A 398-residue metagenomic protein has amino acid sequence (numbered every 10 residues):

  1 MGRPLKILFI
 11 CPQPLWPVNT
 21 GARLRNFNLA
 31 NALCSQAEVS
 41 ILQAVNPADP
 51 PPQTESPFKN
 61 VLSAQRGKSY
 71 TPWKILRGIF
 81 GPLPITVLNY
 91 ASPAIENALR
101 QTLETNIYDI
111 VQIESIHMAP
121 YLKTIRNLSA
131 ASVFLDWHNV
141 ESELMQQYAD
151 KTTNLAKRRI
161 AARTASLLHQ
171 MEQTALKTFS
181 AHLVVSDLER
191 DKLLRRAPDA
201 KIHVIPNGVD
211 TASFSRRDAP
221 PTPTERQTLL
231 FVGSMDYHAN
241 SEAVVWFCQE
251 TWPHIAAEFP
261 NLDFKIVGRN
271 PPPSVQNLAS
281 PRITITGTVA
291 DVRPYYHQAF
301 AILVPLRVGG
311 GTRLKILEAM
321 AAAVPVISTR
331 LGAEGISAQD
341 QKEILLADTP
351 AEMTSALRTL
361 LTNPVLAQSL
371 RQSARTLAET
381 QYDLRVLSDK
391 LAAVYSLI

Functional and structural regions predicted by a protein language model:
S69-N89, A131-Q173, S234: Acceptor-binding helix/loop patch of EC 2.4 sugar-transfer enzymes, predominantly nucleotide-sugar-dependent
Q146-Q147, L194, V209-E225: Acidic anion/phosphate-binding donor-loop and adjacent secondary structure in glycosyltransferase catalytic cores
S180, H297-G311, A322-P325: Acidic donor-binding loop of glycosyltransferase active sites
L188, G208: Carbohydrate-associated surface elements
F259-P294: Nucleotide-activated donor-binding/catalytic signature segment of Leloir-type glycosyltransferases, i.e., the conserved
K315-E318, P325-T329: Short hydrophobic beta-strand element within catalytic cores of glycosyltransferases and related nucleotide-activated
I344-A351, T359-P364: Conserved acidic donor-binding segment of nucleotide-sugar-dependent glycosyltransferases
L366-T380, L387-A392: A short, well-ordered alpha-helix in the C-terminal region of glycosyltransferases
